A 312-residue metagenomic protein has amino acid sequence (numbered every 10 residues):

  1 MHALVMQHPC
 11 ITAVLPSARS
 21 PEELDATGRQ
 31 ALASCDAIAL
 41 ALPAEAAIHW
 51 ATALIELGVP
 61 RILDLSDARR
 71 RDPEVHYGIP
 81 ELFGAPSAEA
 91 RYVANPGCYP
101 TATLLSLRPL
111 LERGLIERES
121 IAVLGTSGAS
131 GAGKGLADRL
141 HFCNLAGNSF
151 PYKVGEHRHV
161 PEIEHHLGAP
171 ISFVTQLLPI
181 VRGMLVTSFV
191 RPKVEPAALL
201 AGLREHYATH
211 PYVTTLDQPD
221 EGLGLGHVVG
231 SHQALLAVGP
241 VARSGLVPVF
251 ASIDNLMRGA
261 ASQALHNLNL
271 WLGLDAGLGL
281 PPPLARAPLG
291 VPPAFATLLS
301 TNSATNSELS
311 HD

Functional and structural regions predicted by a protein language model:
M1-L145, S149-Y152, G239-A242, G277 (+3 more regions): N-terminal Rossmann-like NAD(P) cofactor-binding subdomain of oxidoreductases, focused on the glycine-rich
H2-A3, Q7-Q30, A41, R118-G125 (+1 more regions): C-terminal substrate-binding/catalytic lobe of Rossmann-fold NAD(P)-dependent oxidoreductases
S66, F189, D254: Anionic group-transfer/hydrolysis microenvironments
E74, C98-L105, V154-E162, A198 (+2 more regions): Conserved active-site and cofactor/substrate-binding residues in soluble primary-metabolism enzymes
H227-L298, H311-D312: C-terminal helical cap and adjacent loop that interface with cofactors, partners, or active-site loops
